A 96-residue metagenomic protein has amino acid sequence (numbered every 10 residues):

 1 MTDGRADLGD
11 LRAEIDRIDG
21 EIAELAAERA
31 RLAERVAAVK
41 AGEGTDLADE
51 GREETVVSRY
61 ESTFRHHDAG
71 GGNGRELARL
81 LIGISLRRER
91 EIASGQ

Functional and structural regions predicted by a protein language model:
M1-Q96: Domain-level signature for soluble enzymes in the chorismate/prephenate branch of the shikimate pathway
